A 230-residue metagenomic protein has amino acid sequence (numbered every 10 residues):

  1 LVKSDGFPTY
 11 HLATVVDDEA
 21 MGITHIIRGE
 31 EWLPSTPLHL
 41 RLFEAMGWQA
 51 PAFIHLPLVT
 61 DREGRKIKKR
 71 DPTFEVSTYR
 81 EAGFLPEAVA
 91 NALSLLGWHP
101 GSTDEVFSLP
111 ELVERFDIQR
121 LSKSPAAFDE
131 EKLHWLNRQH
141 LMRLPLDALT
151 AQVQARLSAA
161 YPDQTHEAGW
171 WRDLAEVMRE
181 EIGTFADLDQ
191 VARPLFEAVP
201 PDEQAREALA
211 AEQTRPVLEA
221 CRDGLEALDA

Functional and structural regions predicted by a protein language model:
L1-G22, G29: NTP-handling and nucleic-acid-processing catalytic cores
V16-E19, E31-A230: Conserved nucleotide- and phosphate/pyrophosphate-binding catalytic cores in adenylate/nucleotidyl-handling enzymes
T24-H25, A52: Beta-sheet entry/capping signal
